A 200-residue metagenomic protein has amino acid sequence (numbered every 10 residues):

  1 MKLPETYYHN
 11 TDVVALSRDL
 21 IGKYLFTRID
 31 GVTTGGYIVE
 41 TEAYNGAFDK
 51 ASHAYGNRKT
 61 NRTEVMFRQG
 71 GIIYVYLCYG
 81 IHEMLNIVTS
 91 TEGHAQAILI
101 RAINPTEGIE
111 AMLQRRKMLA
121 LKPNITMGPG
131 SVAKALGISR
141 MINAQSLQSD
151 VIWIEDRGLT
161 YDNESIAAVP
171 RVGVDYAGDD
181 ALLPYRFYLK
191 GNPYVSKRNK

Functional and structural regions predicted by a protein language model:
M1-K200: Conserved, well-structured core segments that form or line functional sites
